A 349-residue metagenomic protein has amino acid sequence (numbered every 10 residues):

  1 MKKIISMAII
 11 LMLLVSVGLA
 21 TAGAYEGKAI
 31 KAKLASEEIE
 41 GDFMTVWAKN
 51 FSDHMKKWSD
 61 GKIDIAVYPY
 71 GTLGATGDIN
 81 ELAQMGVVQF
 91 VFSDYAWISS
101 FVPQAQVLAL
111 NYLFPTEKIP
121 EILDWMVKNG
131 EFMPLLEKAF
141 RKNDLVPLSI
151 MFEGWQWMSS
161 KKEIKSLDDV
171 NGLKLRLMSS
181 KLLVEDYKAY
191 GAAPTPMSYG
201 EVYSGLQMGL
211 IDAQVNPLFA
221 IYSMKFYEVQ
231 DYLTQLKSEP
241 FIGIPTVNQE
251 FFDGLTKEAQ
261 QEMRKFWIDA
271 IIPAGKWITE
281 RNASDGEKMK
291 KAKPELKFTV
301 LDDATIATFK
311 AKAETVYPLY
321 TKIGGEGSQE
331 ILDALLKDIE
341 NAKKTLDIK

Functional and structural regions predicted by a protein language model:
M1-I4, A8-I9: Positively charged n-region of N-terminal signal peptides that target proteins for export
S6-M7, A22-A24: Short amphipathic alpha-helical "recognition" segments used for binding
A8-S16: Bacterial N-terminal signal peptides
G23-I122, K138-K349: N-terminal secretory/targeting leader peptides
E121-L135: Signature of the catalytic double-stranded beta-helix
